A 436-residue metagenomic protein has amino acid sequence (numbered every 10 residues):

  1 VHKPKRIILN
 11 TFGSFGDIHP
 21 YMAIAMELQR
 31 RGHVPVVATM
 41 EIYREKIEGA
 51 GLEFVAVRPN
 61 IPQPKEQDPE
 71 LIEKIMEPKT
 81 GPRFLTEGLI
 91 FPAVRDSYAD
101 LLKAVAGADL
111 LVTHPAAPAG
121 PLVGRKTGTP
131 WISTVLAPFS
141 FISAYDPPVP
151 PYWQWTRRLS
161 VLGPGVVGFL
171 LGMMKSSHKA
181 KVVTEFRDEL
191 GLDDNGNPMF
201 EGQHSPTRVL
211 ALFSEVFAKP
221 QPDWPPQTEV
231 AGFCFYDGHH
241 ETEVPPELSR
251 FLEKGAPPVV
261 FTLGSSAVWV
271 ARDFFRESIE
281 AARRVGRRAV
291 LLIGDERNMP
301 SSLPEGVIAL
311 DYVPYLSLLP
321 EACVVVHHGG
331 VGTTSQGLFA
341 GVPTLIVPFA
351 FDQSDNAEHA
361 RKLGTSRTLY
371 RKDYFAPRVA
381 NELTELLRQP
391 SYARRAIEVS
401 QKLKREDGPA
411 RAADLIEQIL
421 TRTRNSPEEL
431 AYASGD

Functional and structural regions predicted by a protein language model:
H2-V55: N-terminal subdomain of nucleotide-sugar transferases
K3, V216-V324: Donor-nucleotide binding loops and adjacent catalytic segments primarily of GT-B fold Leloir glycosyltransferases
A38-P82, W155-T156, V161-G163: Conserved nucleotide-sugar phosphate-binding/catalytic loop shared by glycosyltransferases and other
P69-G120, V161-S205: Conserved nucleotide-sugar donor-binding subdomain of glycosyltransferases
P92-V161, V216-F217: Conserved nucleotide-sugar donor-interacting segment of glycosyltransferase catalytic cores, predominantly GT-B
L110-T113, D311-H359: A donor-sugar binding/catalytic signature common to diverse glycosyltransferases and related nucleotide-sugar
F351-E382, R394, R411: Change "using UDP/GDP/dTDP sugars" to "using nucleotide sugars
A376-D436: C-terminal amphipathic helix plus adjacent low-complexity, charged tail appended to glycosyltransferase catalytic
